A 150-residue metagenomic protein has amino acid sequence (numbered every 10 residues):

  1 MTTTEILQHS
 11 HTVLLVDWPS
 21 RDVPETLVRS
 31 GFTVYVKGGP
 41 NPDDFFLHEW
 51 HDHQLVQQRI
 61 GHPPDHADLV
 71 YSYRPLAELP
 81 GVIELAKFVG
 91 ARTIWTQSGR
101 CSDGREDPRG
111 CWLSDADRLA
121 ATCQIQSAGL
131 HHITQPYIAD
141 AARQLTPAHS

Functional and structural regions predicted by a protein language model:
T3, L7-V28, V36-G38: Glycine-rich adenosine-cofactor-binding loop
T12, D68-L69, T93: Structural motif
W18-R21, R74-E78, R100: Short beta->alpha connector loops
F32, V89-I94, S127-H131: A short helix->loop->beta-strand "cap" motif at the edges of active sites that frequently abuts
T33-F45: A short beta-strand-loop structural module common to alpha/beta enzyme folds
F46-H66, Y71-I83: Glycine-rich, highly charged phosphate/nucleotide-binding loops
L79-G99: Rossmann-fold NAD(P) dinucleotide-binding segment
G99-A142, A148-H149: Rossmann-fold NAD(P)-binding glycine/threonine-rich loop
